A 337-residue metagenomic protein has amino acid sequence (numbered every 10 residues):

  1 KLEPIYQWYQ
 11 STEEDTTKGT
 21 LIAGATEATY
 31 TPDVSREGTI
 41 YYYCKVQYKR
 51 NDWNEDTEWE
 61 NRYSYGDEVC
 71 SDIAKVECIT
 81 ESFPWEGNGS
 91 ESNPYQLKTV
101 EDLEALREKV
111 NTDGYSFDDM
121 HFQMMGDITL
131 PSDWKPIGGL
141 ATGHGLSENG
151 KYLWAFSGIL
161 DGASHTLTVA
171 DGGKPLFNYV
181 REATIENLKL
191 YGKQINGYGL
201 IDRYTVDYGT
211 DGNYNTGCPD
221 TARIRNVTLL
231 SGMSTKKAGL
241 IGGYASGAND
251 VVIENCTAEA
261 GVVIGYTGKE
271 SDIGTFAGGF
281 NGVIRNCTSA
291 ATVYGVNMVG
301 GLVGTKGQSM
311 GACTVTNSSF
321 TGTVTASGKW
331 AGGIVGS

Functional and structural regions predicted by a protein language model:
K1-T80: Ser/Thr/Pro/Gly-rich low-complexity disordered regions
I79-S337: Surface-exposed repetitive/solenoidal architectures
